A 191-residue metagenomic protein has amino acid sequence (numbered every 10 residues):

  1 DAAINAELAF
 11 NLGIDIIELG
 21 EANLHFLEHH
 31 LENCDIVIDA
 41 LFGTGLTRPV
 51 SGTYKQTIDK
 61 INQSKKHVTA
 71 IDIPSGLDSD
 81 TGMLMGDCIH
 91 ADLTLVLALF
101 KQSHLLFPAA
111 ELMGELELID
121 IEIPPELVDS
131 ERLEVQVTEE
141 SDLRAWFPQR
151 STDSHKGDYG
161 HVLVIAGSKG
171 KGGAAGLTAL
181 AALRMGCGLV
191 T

Functional and structural regions predicted by a protein language model:
D1-E131: Glycine-rich phosphate/dinucleotide-binding loop and adjoining beta-alpha-beta core of small-molecule
A3, H104-T191: Small-residue (G/A/S/T)-rich helix-start motifs and N-terminal tracts that mark the onset
